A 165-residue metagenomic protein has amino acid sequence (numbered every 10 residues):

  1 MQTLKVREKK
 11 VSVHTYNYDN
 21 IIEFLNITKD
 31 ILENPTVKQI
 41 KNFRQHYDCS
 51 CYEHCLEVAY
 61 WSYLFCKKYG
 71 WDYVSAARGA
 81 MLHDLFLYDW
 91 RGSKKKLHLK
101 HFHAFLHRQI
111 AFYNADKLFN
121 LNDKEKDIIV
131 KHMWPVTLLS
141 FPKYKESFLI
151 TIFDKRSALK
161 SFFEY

Functional and structural regions predicted by a protein language model:
M1-Y165: Metal-dependent phosphohydrolase cores
